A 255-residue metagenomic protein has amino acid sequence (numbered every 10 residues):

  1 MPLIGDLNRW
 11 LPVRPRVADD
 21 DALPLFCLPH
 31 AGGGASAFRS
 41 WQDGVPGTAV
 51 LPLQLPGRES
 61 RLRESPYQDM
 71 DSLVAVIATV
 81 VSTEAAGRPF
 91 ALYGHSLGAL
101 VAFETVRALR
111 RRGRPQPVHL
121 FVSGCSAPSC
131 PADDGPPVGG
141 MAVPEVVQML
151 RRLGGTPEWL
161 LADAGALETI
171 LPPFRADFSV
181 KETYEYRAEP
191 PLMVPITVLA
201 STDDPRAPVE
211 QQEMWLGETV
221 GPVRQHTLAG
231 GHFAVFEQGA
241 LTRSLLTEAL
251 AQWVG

Functional and structural regions predicted by a protein language model:
M1-Y93, L100-G255: Domain-scale detector for complete catalytic domains at protein termini or as standalone homologs
